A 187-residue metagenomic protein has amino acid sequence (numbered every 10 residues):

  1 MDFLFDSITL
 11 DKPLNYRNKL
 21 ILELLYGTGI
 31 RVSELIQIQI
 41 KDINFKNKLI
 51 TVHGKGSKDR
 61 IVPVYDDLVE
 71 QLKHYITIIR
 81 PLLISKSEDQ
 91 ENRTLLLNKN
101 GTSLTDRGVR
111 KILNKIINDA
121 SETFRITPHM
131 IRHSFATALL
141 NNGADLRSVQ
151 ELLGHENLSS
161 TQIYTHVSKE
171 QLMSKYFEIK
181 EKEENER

Functional and structural regions predicted by a protein language model:
M1-R187: Conserved catalytic core of the tyrosine transesterase superfamily
